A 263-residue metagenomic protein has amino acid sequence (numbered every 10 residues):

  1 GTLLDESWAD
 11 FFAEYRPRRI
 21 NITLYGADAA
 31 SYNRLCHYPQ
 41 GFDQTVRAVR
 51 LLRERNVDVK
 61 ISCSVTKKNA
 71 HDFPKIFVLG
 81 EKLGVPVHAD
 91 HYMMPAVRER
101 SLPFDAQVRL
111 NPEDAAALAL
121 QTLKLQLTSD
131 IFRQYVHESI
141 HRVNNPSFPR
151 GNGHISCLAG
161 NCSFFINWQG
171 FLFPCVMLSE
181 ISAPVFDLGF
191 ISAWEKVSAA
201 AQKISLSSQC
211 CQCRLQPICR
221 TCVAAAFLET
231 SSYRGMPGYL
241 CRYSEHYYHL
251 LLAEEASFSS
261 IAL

Functional and structural regions predicted by a protein language model:
G1-L3, G26: Short beta-strand->alpha-helix junction loop in the catalytic core of nucleotide-activated group-transfer enzymes
L4-D10: Short, acidic/polar
D5, P103, N111-D114, T128-D130 (+7 more regions): Serine/threonine-rich low-complexity intrinsically disordered regions
S7, A30-Y32, C219, L228: Active-site-proximal flexible loops/turns
D10-A159, F165-Q169, F173, M177-A183: Radical SAM enzyme [4Fe-4S]-AdoMet core and its adjacent flexible, acidic and glycine-rich loops/tails across
H154, V176-L263: Flexible mid-to-C-terminal extensions adjoining Fe-S/redox cofactors in radical SAM and related proteins
